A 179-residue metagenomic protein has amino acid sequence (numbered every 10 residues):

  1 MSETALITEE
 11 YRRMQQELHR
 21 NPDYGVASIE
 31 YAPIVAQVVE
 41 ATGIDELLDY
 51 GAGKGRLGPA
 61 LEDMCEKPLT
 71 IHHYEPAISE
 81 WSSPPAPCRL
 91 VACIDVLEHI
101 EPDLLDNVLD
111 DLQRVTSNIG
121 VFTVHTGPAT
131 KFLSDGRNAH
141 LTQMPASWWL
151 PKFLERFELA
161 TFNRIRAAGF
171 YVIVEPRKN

Functional and structural regions predicted by a protein language model:
M1-C88, D103-D110, V115, T126 (+3 more regions): Conserved N-terminal segment of class I S-adenosyl-L-methionine
A92: A conserved beta-strand element that flanks and buttresses the S-adenosyl-L-methionine
V96-H99: Hydrophobic adenine-recognition pocket in adenosine-nucleotide-binding enzymes
T116-G120: Short glycine-dipeptide loop
H125-K131: Short "lid" loop at the C-terminus of a central beta-strand within the Rossmann-like core of SAM-dependent
